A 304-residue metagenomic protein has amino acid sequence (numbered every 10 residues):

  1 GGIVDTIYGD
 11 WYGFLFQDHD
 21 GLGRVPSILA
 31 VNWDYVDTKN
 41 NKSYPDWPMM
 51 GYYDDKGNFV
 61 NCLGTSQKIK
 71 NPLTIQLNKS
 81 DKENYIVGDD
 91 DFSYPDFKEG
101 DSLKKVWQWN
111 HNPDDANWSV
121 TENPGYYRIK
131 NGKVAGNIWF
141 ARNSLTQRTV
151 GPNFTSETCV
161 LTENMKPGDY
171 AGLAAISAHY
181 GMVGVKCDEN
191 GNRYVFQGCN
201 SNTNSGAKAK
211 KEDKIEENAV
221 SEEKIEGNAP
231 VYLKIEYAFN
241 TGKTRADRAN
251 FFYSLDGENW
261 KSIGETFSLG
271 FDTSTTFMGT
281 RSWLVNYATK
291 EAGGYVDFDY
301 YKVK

Functional and structural regions predicted by a protein language model:
G1-K304: Carbohydrate-active catalytic/glycan-binding domains of CAZyme proteins, especially the secreted or lumenal ectodomains
